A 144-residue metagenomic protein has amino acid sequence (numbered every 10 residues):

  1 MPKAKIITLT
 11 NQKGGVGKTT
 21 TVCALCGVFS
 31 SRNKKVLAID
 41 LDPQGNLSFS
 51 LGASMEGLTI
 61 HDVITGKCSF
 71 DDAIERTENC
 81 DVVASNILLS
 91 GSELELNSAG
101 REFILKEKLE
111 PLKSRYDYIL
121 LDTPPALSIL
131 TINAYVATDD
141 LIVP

Functional and structural regions predicted by a protein language model:
M1-P144: P-loop NTP-binding core
